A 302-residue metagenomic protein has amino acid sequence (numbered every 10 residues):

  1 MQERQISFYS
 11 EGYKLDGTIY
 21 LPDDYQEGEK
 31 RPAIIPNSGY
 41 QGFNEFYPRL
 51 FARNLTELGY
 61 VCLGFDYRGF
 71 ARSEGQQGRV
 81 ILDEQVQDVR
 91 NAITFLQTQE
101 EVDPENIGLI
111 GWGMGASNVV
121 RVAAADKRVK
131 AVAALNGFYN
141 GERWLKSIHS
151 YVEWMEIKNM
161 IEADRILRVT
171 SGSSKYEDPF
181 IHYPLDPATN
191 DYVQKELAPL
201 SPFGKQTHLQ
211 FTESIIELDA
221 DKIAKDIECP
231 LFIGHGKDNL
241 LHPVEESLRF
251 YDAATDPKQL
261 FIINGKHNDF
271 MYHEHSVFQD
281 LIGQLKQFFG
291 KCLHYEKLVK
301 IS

Functional and structural regions predicted by a protein language model:
M1-E29: N-terminal cap/lid segment of alpha/beta-hydrolase-fold proteins
Y40-R53, Y67, E245: The serine-hydrolase catalytic nucleophile loop
N44, F70-P104, G108, H275-D280: Catalytic nucleophile-loop/oxyanion-hole region of alpha/beta-hydrolase and closely related hydrolase-like folds
N54-R72: Conserved alpha/beta-hydrolase
N118-P199: Alpha/beta-hydrolase-fold enzymes
I227, I233-H235: Short beta-strand/loop motif that positions the catalytic acidic residue of the alpha/beta-hydrolase fold
L240-E246: Conserved alpha/beta-hydrolase "acid-adjacent" motif
N264-S302: Catalytic active-site module of serine/aspartate enzymes centered on a nucleophile-bearing elbow/loop
